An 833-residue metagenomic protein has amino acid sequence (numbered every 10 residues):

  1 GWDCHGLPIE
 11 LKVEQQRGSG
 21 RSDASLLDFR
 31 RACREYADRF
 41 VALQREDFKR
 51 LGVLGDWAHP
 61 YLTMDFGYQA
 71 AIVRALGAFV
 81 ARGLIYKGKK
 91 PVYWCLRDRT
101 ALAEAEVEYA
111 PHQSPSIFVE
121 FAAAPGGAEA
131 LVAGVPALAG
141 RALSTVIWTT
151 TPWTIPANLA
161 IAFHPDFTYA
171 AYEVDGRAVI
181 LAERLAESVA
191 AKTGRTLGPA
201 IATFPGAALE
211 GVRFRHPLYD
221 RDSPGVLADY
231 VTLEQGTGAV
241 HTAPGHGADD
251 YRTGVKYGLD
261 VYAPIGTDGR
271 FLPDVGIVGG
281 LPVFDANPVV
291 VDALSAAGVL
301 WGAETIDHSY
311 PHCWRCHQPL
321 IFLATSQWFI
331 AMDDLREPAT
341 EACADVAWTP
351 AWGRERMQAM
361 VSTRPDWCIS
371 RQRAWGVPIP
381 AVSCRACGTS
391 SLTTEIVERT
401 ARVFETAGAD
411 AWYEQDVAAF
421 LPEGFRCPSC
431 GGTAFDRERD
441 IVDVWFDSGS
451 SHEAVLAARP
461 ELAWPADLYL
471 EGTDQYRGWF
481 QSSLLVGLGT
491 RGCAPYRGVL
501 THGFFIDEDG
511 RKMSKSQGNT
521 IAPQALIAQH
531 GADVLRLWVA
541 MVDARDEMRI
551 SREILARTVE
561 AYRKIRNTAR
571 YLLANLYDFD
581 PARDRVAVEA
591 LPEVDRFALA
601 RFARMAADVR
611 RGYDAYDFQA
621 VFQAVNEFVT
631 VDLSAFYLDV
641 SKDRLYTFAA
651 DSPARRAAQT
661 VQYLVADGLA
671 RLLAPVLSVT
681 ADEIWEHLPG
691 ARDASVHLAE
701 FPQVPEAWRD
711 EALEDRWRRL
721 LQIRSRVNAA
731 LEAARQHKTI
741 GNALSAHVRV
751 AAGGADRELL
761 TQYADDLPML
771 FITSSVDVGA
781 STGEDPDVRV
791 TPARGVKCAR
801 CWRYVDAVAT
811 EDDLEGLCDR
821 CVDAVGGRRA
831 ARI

Functional and structural regions predicted by a protein language model:
G1-I180, A243-V275, V299-A339, M360-V361 (+7 more regions): N-terminal, positively charged nucleic-acid-binding surface of large information/translation enzymes
W2-D3, Y68-A71, G140-S295, A351-S391 (+6 more regions): Structured ligand/cofactor/substrate-binding pocket environments in proteins
D3, V92, L96, L102-A110 (+8 more regions): Acidic, turn-prone loop/beta-hairpin segments
Y36, M64-A71, L392, A434-W445 (+13 more regions): Secondary-structure capping and boundary motifs in well-ordered enzyme cores
V92, Y310, A381, G424 (+2 more regions): Residues immediately within or flanking Cys/His clusters that coordinate Zn2+ in small zinc-binding modules
C95, C313, C384, C427-C430 (+2 more regions): Short cysteine-rich clusters marking metal-coordination/redox-active sites
G225-V226, T782-L817: C-terminal accessory/binding modules appended to enzymatic or scaffolding proteins
Q372, G388, G431-G432, W802-V805 (+1 more regions): Cys/His-coordinated zinc-binding microdomains
